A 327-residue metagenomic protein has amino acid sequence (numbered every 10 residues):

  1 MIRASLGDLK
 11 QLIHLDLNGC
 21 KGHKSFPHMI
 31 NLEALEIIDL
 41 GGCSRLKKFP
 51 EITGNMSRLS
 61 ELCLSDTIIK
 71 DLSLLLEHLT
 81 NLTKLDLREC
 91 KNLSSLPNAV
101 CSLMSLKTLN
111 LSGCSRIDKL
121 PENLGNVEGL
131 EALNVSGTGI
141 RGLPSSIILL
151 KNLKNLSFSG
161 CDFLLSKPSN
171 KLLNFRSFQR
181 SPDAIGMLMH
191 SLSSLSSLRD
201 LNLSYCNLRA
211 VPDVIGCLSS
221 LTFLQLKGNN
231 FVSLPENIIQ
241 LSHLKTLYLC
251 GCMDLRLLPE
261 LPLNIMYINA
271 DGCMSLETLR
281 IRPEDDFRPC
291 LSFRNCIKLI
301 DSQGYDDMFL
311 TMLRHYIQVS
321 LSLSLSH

Functional and structural regions predicted by a protein language model:
M1-H327: Predominantly recognizes leucine-rich repeat
